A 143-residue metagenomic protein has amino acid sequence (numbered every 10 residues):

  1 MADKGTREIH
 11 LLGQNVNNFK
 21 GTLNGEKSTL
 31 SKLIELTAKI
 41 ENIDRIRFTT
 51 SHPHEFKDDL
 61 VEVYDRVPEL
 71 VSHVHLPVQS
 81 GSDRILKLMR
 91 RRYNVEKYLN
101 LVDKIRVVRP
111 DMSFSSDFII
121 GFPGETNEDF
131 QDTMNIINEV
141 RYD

Functional and structural regions predicted by a protein language model:
D3-N127: Conserved SAM/AdoMet-binding glycine-rich loop
V108, N127-D143: C-terminal, non-catalytic macromolecule-binding modules
